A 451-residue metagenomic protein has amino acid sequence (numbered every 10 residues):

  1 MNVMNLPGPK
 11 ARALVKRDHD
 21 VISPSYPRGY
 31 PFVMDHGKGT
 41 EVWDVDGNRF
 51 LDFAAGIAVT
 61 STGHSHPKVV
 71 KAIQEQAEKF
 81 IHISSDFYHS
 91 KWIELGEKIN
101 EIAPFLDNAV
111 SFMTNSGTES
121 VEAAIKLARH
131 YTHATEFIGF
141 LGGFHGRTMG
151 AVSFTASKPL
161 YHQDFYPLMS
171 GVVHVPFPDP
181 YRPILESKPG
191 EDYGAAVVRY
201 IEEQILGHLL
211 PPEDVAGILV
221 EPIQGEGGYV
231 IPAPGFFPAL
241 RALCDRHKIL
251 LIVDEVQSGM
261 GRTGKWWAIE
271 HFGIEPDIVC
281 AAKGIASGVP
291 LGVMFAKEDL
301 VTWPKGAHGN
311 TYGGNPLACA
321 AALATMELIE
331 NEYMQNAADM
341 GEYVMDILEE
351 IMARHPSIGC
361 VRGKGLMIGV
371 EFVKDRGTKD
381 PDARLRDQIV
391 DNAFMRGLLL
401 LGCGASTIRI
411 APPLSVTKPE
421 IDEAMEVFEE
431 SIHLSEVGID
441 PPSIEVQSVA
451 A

Functional and structural regions predicted by a protein language model:
M1-A451: Conserved N-terminal phosphate-binding loop of PLP-dependent enzymes in the Aspartate aminotransferase
